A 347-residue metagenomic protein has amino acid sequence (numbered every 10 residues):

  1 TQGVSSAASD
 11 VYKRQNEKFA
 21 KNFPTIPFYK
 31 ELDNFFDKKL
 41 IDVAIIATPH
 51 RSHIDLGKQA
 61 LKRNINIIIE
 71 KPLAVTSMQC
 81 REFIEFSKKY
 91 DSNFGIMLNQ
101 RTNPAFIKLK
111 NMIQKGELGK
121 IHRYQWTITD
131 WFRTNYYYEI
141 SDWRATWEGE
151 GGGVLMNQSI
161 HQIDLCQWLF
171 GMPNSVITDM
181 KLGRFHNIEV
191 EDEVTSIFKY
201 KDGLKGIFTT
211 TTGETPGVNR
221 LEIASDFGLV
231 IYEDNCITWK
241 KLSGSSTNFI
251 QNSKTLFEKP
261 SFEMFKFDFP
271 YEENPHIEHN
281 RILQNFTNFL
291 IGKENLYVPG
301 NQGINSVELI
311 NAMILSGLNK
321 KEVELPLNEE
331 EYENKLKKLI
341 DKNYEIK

Functional and structural regions predicted by a protein language model:
T1-A8, Y12: Single conserved hydrophobic/aromatic residue that forms the stacking wall/gate of nucleotide- or nucleobase-binding
F23-F86: Beta-loop-alpha module in the N-terminal Rossmann-like domain of NAD(P)-dependent dehydrogenases, especially those
K30, I69, F94-I96, Y232: Hydrophobic residues in well-ordered beta-strands that form the structural core
E82-N99, K120-Y124: Rossmann-fold dehydrogenase core element
S92, G119-R123, L315-K347: C-terminal capping/lid region of NAD(P)-dependent oxidoreductase domains
Q100-N187, K320: Predominantly a Rossmann-like dinucleotide-binding segment in NAD(P)-dependent oxidoreductases
I160, F185, T209-G217: Glycine-rich phosphate/pyrophosphate-binding beta-alpha loops
D226-N301, K335-K347: C-terminal glycine/acidic-rich active-site capping loop/insertion
